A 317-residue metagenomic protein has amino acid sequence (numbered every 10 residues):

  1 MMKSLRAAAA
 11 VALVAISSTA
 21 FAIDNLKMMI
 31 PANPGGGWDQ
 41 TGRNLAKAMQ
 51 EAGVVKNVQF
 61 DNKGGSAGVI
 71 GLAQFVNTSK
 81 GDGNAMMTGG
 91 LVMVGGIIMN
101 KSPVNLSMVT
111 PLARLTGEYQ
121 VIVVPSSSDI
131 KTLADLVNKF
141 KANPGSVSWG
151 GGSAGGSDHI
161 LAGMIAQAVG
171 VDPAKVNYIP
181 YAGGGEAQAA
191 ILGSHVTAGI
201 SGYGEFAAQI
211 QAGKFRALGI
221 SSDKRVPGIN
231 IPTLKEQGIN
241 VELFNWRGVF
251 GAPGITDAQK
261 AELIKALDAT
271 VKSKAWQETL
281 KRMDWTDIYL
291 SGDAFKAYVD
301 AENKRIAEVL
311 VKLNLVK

Functional and structural regions predicted by a protein language model:
M1-A9: Bacterial N-terminal signal peptides that target proteins for export
I16-A22: Sec/Tat signal peptide C-region and signal peptidase I cleavage site
A22-M108, S146, V171-A198, D287-L290 (+1 more regions): N-terminal (or domain-start) structured segment
I23-N25, E51-A52, Q74-A85, I97-E186 (+3 more regions): Hinge/capping helix and adjacent helix->loop/strand transition within the periplasmic-binding protein
L91-K101, M164-V169, T197-I231: A ligand-binding cleft/hinge motif common to bilobed small-molecule-binding domains
E205-K272, M283, A301-K304: C-terminal lobe and pocket-closing loops of periplasmic/extracytoplasmic Venus-flytrap solute-binding proteins
A261, K272, Q277-A297: Mature extracytoplasmic/periplasmic domains
S291-V316: Extracellular/periplasmic bilobal clamshell ligand-binding domains
